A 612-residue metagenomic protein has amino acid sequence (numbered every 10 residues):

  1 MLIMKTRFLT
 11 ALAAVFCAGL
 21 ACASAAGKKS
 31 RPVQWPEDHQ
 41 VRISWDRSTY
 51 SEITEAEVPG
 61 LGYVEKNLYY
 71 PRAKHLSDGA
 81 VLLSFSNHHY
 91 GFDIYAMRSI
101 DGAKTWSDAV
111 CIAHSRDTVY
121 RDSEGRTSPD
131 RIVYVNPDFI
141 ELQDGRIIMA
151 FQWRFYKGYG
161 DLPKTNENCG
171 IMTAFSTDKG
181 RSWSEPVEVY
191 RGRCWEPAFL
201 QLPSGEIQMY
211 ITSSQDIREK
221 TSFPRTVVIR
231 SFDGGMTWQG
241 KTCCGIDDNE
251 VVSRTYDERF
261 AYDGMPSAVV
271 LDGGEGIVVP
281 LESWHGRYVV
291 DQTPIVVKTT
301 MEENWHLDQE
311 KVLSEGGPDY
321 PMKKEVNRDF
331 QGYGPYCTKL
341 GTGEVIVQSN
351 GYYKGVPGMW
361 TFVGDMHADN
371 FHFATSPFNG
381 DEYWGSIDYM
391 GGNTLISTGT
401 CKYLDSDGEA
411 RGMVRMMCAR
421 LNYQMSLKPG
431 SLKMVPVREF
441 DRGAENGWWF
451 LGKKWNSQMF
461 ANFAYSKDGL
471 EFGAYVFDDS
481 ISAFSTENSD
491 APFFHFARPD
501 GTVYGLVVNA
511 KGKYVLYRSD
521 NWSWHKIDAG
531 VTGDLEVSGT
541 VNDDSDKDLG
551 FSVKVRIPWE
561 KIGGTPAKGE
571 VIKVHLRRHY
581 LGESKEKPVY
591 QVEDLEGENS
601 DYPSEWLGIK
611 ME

Functional and structural regions predicted by a protein language model:
M1-G27: Bacterial Sec-dependent N-terminal signal peptides
L2-K5, L9, S48, I53 (+2 more regions): Intrinsically disordered/low-complexity terminal segments and short unstructured peptides
T6, I140-Q143, L200-L202, L427-D441: N-terminal capping/interface segment
A14, G62, S128, L162 (+8 more regions): Residues embedded in well-ordered secondary-structure elements
A25-K28, Q34-P36, W45, V508-K511 (+2 more regions): Extracellular cell-wall/glycan-interacting regions and their flexible linkers
G27-S426: Asp-box/BNR beta-propeller blade signature and adjacent active/binding-site loops in extracellular glycan-interacting
S426-E612: Structural preference for beta-rich elements and adjacent junctions enriched in aromatics
